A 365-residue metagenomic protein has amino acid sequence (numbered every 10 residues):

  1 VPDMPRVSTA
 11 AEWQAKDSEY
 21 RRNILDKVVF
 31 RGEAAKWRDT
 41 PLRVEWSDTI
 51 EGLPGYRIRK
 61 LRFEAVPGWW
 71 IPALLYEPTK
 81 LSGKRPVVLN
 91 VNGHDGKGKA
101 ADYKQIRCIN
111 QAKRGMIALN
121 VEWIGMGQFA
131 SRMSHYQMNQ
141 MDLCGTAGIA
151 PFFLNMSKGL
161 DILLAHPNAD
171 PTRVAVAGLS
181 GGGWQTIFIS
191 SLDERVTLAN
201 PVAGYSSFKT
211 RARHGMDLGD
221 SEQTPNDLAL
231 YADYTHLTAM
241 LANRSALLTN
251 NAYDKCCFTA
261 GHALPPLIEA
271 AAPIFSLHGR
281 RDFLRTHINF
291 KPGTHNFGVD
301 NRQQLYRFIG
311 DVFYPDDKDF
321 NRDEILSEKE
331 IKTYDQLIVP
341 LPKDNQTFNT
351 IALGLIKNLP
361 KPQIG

Functional and structural regions predicted by a protein language model:
V1-I71, A100, A242, T249-G365: Alpha/beta-hydrolase-fold serine-hydrolase catalytic core, especially in secreted/extracellular enzymes
R62-V66, A73-K84: Short beta-strand-to-loop junctions in surface cap/lid or active-site-entrance loops
S82-A165, S207-G215: Cap/lid segment of the alpha/beta-hydrolase catalytic domain
K84-V87, R114-I117, D170-R173, E194-L198 (+2 more regions): Loop/turn elements at helix/coil->beta-strand transitions in domains of secreted/extracellular proteins
D95-G98, M126-A130, G183-T186, S206-R211 (+4 more regions): Flexible loop/turn segments at secondary-structure boundaries
R114, G159-A229: Primarily recognizes the serine-hydrolase "nucleophile elbow" in alpha/beta-hydrolase and SGNH/GDSL folds
E122, A177, V202-A203, T249 (+1 more regions): Alpha/beta-hydrolase-fold catalytic nucleophile elbow
P151, T197-A239, N243, A252-I268 (+1 more regions): Mobile cap/lid helix-loop segments that gate and shape the active-site cleft of serine hydrolases
